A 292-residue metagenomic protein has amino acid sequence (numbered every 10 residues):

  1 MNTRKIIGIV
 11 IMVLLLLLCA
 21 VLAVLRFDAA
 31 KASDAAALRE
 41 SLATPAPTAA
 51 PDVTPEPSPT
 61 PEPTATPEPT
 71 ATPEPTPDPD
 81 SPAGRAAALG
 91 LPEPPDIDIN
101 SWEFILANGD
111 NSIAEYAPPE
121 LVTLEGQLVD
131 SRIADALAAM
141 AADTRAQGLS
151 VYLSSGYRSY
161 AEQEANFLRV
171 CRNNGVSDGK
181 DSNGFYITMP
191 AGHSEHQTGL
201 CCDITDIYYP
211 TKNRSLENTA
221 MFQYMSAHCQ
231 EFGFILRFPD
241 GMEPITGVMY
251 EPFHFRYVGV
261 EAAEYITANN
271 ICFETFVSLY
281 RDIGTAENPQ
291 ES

Functional and structural regions predicted by a protein language model:
N2-S292: Extracytoplasmic cell-surface/polysaccharide-interacting catalytic and binding patches
